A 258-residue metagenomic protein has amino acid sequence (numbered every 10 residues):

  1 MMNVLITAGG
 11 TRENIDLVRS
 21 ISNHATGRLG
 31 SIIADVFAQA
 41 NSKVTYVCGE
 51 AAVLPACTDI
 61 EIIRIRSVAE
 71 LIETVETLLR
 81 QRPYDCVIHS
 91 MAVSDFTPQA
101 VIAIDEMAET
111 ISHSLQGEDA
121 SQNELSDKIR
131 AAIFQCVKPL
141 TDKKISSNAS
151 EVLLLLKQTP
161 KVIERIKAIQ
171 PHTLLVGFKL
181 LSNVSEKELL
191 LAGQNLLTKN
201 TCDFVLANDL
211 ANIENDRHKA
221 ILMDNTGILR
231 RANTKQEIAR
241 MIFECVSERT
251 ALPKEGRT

Functional and structural regions predicted by a protein language model:
M1-T258: A cross-family phosphate/adenosyl-ligand binding-site feature
